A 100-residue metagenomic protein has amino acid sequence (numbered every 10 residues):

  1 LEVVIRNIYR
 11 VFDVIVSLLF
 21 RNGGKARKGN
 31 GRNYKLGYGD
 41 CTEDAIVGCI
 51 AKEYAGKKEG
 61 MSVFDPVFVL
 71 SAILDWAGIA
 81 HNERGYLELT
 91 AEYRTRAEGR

Functional and structural regions predicted by a protein language model:
L1-K35: Long, low-complexity, charged/polar intrinsically disordered regions in eukaryotic proteins
N7-R10, V14, D65-V69, D75: Short, well-structured alpha-helical interface segments that form or flank functional binding sites
R21, K25, G56-K57, W76-A80: Amphipathic alpha-helical interaction surfaces
R32, L36-G37, A91, T95: Short, surface-exposed, charged/polar-biased interaction segments
G37-D65: Short helix-coil junctions and helix-kink-helix linkers
S71, D75-E88: A short, conserved structural fragment
G85-R100: Short, cationic-aromatic polyanion-contact patches
